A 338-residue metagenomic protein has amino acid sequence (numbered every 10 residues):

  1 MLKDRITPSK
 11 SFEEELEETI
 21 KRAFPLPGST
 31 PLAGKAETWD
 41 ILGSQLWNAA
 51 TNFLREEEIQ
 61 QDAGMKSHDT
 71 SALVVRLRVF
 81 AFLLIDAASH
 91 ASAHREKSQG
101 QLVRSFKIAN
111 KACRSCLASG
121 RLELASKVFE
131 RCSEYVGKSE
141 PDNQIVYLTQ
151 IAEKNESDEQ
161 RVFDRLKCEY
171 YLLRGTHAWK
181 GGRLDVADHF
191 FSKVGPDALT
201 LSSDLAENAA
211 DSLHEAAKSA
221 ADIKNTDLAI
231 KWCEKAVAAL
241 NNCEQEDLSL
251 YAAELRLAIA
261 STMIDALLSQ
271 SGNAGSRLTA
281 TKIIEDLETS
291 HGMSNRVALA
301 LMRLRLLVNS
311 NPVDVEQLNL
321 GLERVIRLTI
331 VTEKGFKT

Functional and structural regions predicted by a protein language model:
M1-T338: Extended hydrophobic, helix-prone interaction segments
